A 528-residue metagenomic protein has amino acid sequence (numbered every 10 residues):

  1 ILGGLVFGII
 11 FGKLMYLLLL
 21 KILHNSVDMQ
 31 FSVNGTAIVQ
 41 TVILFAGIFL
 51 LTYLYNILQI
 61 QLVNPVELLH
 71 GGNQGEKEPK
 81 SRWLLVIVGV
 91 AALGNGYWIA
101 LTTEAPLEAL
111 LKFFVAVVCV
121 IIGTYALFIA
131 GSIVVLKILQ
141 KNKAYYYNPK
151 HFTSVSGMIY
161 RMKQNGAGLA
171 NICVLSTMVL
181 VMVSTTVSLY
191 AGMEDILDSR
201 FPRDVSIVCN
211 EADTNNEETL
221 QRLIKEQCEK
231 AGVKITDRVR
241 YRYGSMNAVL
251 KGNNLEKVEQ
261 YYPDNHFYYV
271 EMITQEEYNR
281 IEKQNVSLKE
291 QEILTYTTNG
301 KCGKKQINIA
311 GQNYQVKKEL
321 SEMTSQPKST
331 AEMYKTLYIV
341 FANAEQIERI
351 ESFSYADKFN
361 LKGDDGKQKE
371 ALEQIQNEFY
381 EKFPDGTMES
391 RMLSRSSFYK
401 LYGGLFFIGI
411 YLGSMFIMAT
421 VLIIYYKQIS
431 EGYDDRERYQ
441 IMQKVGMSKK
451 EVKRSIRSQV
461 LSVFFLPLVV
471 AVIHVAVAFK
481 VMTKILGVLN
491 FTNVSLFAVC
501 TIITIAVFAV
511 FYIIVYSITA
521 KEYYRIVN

Functional and structural regions predicted by a protein language model:
I1-V6, V117, I121, N165-L189 (+3 more regions): Hydrophobic alpha-helical transmembrane segments of multi-pass inner-membrane transport and secretion
L2-L139: Hydrophobic alpha-helical segments
G4-A37, G94-L111, P467-N528: Short helix-loop junctions at transmembrane helix boundaries
N25, M29-S32, K77, S81 (+4 more regions): Membrane-interfacial loop-to-transmembrane-helix junctions in polytopic alpha-helical membrane proteins
E78-W83, A92, F128-S176, D434 (+1 more regions): N-terminal Sec/SRP start-transfer signal
A130-I133, T177-R203: Alpha-helical transmembrane segments
I196-E211, N215-M418: Basic-flanked hydrophobic alpha-helices used for secretion and membrane insertion
